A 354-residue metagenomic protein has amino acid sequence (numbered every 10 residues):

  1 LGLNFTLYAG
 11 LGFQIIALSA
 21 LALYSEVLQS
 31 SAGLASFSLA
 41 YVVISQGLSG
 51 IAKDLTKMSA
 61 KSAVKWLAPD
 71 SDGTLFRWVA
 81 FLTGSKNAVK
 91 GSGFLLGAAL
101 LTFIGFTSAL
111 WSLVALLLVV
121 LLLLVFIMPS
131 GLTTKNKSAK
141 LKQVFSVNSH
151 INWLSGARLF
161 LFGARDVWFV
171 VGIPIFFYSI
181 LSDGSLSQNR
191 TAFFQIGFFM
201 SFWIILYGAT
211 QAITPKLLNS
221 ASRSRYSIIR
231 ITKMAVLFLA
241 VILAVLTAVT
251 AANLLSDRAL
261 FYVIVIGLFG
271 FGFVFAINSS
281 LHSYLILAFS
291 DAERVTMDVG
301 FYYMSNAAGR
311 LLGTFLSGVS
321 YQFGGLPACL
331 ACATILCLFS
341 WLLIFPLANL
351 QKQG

Functional and structural regions predicted by a protein language model:
Y8-A35, L237-D257: C-terminal ends and interior cores of transmembrane alpha-helices in multi-pass membrane transporters/permeases
S45-K86: Cytoplasmic helix-loop-helix junction between adjacent transmembrane helices in 12-TM secondary transporters
D70-L82, F193, S290-Y302: Loop-to-transmembrane helix entry/capping segments in MFS-fold secondary transporters and related SLC/MFSD carriers
S108-F126, A328-P346: Symmetry-related core transmembrane helices of the 12-TM Major Facilitator Superfamily/SLC fold
M128-A164, D183-Q188, N219: Juxtamembrane intracellular "pre-TM" segments in multi-pass secondary transporters
V171-I196: Short amphipathic helix-loop junctions that connect adjacent transmembrane helices in Major Facilitator Superfamily/SLC
I196-R223, F238, I242: Transmembrane alpha-helices of Major Facilitator/SLC transporters
I228-S279: C-terminal transmembrane helical hairpin of 12-TM major facilitator-type secondary transporters
